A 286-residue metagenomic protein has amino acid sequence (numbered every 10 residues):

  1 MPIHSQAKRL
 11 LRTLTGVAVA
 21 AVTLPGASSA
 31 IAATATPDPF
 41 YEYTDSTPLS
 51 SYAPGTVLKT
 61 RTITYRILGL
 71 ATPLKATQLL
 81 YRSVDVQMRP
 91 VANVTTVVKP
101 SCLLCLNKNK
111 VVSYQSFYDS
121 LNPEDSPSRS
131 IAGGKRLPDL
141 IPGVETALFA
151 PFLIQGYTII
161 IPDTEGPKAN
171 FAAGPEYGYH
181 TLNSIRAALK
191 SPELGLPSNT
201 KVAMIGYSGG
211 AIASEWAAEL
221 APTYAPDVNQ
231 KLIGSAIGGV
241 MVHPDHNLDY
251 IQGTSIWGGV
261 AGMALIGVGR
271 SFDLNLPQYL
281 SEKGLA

Functional and structural regions predicted by a protein language model:
P2-A32: Secretory targeting and sorting signals
I31-L104: Catalytic-loop region of hydrolases
D45, G238-A286: Accessory cap/linker subdomain of secreted extracellular hydrolases
V86, F117-N122, E165-A169, G209-I212 (+1 more regions): Solvent-exposed loop/turn segments at secondary-structure junctions within structured extracellular/periplasmic domains
N107-D119, R129: Short beta-strand element of the alpha/beta-hydrolase
S116, N122, R136-K168: Conserved alpha/beta-hydrolase
F171-E193: Alpha/beta-hydrolase active-site loop
R186-L194, N199-W257: Primarily recognizes the serine-hydrolase "nucleophile elbow" in alpha/beta-hydrolase and SGNH/GDSL folds
